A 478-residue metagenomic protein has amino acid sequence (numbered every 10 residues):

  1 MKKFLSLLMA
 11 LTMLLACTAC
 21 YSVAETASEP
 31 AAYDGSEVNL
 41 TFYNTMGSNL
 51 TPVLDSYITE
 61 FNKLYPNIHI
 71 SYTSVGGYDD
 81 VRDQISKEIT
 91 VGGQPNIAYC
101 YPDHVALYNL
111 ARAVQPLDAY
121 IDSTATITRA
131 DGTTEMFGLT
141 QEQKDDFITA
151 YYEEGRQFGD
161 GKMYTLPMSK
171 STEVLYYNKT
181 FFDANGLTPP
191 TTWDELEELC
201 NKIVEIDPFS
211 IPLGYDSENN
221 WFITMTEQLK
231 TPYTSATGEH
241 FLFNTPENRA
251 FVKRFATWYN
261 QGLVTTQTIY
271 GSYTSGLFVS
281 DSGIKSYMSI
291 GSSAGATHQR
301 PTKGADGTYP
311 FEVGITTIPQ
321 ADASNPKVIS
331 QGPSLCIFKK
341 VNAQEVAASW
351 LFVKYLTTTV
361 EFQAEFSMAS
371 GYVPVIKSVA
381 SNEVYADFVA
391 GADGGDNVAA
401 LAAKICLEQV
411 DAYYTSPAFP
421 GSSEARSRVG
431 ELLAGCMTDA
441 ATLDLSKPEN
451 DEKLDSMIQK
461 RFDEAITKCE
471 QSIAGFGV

Functional and structural regions predicted by a protein language model:
M1-L40, K63, K447-V478: Short, low-complexity disordered leader/linker segments with a strong preference for bacterial N-terminal type II
E37-T41, M46-V105, T274-S275: Early extracytoplasmic/lumenal segment of secretory-pathway proteins
K63, H69, G161-K162, A184 (+2 more regions): Extracytoplasmic/periplasmic substrate-recognition and gating elements
R82-G93, A111, F181-F182, N201-K202 (+3 more regions): Short helices/loops that flank or line small-molecule/ion binding pockets
D103-T172, E312-P319: Hinge/lid segment of periplasmic solute-binding proteins
D118-D146, T231-A250, K303-G307, Q320-K327 (+1 more regions): Short, solvent-exposed loop/beta-turn-alpha elements that line the ligand-binding surface or hinge of extracytoplasmic
D183, I405-V478: Conserved C-terminal helix/tail region of periplasmic/extracytoplasmic solute-binding proteins
L199-I203, G238-I269, I318: Glycine-centered hinge/linker elements that transmit conformational signals in sensory and ligand-binding systems
